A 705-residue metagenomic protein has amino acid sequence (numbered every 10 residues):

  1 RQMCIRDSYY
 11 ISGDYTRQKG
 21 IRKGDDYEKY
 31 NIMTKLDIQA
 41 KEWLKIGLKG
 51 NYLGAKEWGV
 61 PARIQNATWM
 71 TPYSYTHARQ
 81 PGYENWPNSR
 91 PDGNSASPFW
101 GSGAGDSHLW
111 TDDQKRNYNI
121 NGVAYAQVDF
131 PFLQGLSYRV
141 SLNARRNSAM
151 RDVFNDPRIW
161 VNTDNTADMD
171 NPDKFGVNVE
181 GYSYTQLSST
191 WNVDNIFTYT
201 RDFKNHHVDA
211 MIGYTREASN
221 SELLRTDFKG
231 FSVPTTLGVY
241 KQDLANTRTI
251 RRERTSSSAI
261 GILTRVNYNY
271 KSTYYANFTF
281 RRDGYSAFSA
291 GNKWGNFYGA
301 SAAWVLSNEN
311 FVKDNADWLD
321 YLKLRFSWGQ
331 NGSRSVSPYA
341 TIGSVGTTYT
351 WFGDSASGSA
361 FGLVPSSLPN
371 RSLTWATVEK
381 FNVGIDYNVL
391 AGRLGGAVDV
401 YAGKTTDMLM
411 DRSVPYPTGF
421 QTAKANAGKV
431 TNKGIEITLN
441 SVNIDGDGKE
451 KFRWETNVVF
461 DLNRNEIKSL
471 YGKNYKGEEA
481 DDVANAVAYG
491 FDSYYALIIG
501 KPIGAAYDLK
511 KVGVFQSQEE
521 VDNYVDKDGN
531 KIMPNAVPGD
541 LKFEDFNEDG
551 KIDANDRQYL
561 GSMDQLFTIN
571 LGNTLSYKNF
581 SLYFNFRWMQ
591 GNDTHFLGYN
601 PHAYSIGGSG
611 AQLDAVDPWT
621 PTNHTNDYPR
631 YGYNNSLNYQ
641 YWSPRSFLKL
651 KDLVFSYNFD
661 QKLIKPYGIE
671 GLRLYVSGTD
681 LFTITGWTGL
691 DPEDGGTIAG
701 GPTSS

Functional and structural regions predicted by a protein language model:
M3-I5: Short, small-residue-biased leader/transition segments that mark boundaries at the very start of proteins
Y10-Y27, Q39, W58-P61: Periplasmic-side early beta-strands and strand-to-turn transitions of outer-membrane beta-barrels
K29, K35-L44, K49-G54, A62-Q65 (+7 more regions): Extracellular/periplasmic, surface-exposed regions of secreted and cell-surface proteins
G105, L244, Y285, A505 (+4 more regions): Extracytoplasmic gating/loop element in the C-terminal half of outer-membrane beta-barrel translocons and assembly
K424-T431, E478-A506, L560-L571, H602-A611 (+2 more regions): C-terminal extracellular loops and terminal segments of Gram-negative outer membrane beta-barrel proteins
K542-F546: Calcium-binding motifs, dominated by EF-hand helix-loop-helix domains
D549: Acidic carboxylate motifs that coordinate Ca2+ or other divalent cations, activating on Asp/Glu
L560-H595: Glycine-rich, aromatic-lined ligand/substrate-binding cores of catalytic and carbohydrate-binding domains
